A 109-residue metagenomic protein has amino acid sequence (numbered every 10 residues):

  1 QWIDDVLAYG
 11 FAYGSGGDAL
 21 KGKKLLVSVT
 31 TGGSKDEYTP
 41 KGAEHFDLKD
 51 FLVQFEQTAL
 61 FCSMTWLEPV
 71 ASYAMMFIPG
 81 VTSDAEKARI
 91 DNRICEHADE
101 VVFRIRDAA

Functional and structural regions predicted by a protein language model:
Q1-E56, C62: Helix-loop-strand module that forms the ligand-binding subsite of alpha/beta enzymes
E56-A109: Glycine-rich phosphate/pyrophosphate-binding loop and the adjoining helix
